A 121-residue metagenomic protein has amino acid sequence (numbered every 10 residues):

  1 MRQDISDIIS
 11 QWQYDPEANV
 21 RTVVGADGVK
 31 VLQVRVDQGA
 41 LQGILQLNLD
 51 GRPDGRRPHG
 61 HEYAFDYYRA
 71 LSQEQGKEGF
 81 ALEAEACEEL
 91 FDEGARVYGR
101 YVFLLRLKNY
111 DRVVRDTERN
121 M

Functional and structural regions predicted by a protein language model:
M1-M121: N-terminal alpha-helical interaction modules that lie
